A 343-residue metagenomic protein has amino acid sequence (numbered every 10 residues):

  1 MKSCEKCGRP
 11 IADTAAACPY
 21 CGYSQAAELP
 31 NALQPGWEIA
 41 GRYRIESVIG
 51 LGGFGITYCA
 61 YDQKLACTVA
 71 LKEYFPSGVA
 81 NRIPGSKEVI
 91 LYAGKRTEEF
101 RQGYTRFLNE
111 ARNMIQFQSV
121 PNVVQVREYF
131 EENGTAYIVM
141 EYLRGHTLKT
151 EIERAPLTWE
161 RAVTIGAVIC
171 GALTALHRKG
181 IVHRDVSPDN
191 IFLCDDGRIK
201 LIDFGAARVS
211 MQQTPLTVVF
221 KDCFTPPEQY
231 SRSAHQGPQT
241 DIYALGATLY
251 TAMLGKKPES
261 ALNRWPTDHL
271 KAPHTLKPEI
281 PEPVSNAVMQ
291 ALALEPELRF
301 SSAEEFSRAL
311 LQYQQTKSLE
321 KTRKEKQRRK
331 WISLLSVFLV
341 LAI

Functional and structural regions predicted by a protein language model:
E46-G52, T57: Protein kinase glycine-rich loop
N81-F117: AlphaC helix of the eukaryotic protein kinase fold
E128-Y129: Activation-segment/catalytic-loop signature of the eukaryotic protein kinase fold
E132-T147, E151: Conserved short submotifs of the Hanks-type protein kinase catalytic core that shape the nucleotide-binding pocket
I165-G166: Activation segment signature within eukaryotic-like protein kinase domains
I169-I181: Protein kinase catalytic-loop region centered on the HRD/HxD motif
A206-A207: Activation segment
C223-Q315: C-terminal lobe helix-coil module of Hanks-type protein kinase domains
